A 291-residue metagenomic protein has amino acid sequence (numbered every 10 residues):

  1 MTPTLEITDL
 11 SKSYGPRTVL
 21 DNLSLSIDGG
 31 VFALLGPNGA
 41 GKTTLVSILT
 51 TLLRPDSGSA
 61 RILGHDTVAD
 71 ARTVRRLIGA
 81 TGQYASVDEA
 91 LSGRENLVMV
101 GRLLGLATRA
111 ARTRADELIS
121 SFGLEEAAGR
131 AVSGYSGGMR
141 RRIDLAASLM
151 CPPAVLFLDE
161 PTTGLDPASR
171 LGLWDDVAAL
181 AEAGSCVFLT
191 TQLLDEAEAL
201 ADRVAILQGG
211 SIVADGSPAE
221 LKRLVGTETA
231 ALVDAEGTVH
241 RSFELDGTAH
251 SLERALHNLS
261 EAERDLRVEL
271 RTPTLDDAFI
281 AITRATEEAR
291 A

Functional and structural regions predicted by a protein language model:
T2-I7, K12-D195, A199-Q208, A214: ABC transporter nucleotide-binding domains
E220-A291: Short, charged/small-residue-rich alpha-helical element at the C-terminal edge of ABC transporter nucleotide-binding
